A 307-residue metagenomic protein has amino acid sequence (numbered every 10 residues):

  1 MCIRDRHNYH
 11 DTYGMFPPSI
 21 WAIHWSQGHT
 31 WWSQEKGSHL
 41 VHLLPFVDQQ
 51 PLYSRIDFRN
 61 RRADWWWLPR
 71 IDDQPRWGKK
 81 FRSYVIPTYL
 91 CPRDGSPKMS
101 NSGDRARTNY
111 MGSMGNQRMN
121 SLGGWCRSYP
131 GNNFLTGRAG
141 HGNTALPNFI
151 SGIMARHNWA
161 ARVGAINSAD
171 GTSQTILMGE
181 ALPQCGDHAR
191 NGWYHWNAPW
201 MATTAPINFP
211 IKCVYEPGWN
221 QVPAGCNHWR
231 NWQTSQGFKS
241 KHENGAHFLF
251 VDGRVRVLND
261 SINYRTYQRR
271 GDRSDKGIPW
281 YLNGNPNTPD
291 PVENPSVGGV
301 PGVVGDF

Functional and structural regions predicted by a protein language model:
R4-F307: Surface-exposed loop/linker segments characteristic of extracytoplasmic
